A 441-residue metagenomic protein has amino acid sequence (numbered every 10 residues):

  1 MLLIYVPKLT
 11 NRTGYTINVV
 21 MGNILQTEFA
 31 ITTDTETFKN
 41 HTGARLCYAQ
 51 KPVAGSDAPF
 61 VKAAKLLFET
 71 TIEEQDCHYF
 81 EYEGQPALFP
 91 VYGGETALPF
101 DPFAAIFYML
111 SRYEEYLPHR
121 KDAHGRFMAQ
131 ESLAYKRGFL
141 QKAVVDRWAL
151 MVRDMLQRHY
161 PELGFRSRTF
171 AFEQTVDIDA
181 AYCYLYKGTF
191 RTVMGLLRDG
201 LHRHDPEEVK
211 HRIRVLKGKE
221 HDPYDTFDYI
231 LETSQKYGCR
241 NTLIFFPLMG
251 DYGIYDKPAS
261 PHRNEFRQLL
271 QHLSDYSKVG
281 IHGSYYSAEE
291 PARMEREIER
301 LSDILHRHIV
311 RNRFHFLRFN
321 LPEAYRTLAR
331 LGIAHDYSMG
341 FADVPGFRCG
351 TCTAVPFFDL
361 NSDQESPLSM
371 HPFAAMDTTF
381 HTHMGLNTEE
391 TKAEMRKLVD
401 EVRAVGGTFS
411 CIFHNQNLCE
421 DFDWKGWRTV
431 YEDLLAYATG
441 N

Functional and structural regions predicted by a protein language model:
M1-P261, T353, L360-N441: Terminal accessory/targeting
T13, Y286-E365, F422-W424: Catalytic domains of cell-wall/extracellular-matrix polysaccharide-remodeling enzymes, centered on de-N-acetylation
F29-A30, T242, G280-H282, V310 (+2 more regions): A local structural micro-motif
Y184, D205-E207, D228-F319, N415: Metal-dependent polysaccharide deacetylase catalytic core of the NodB/CE4 family, i.e., the active-site-bearing domain
